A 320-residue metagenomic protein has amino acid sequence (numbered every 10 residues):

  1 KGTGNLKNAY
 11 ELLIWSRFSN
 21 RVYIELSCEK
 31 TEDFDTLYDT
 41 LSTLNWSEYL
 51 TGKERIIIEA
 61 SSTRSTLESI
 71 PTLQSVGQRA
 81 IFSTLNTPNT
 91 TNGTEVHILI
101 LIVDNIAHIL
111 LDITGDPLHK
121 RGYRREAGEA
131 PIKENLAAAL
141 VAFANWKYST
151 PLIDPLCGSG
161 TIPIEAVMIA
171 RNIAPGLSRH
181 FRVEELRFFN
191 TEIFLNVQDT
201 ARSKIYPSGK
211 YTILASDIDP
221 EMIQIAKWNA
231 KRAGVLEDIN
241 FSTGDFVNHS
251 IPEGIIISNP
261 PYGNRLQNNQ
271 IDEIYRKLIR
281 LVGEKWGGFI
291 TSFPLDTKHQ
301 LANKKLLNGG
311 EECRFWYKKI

Functional and structural regions predicted by a protein language model:
K1-S19, S65-P71, I102-S149, I164 (+1 more regions): S-adenosyl-L-methionine
K1-T94: Non-catalytic nucleic-acid substrate-recognition regions in nucleic-acid-modifying enzymes
D35, P71-R79, E134, Q224 (+2 more regions): Short, well-ordered alpha-helical segments
H97-L101: Short, surface-exposed charged micro-motifs
I132-S250, Q270: Conserved S-adenosyl-L-methionine
K210-T212, S216-Q224, N264-I320: Conserved Class I SAM-dependent methyltransferase catalytic core
I256-I257: Hydrophobic beta-strand segment of the Class I
